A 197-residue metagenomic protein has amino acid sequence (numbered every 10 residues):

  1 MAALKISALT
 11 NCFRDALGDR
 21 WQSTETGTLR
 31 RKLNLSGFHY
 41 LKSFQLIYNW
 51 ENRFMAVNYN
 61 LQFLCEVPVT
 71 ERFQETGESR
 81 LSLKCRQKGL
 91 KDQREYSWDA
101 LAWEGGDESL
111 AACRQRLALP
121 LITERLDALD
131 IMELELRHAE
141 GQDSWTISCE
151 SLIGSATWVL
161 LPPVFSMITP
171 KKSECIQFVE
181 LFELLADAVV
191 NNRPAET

Functional and structural regions predicted by a protein language model:
M1-L4, A195-T197: Short, low-complexity, intrinsically disordered N-terminal peptides in bacterial proteins
A3-W103: Soluble extramembrane domains of integral membrane proteins
N58, T70-T197: Charged, low-complexity intrinsically disordered regions
